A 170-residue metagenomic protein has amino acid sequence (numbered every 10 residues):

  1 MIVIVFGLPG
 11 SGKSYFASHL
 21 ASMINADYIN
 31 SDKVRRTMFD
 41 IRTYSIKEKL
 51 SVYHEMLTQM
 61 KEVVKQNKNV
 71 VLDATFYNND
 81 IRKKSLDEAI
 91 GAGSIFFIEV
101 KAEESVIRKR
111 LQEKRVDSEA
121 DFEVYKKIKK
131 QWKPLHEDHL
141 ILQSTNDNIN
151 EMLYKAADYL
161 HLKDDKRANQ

Functional and structural regions predicted by a protein language model:
I2: Walker A (P-loop) ATP-phosphate-binding motif of ABC ATPase nucleotide-binding domains
V5: Hydrophobic anchor at the beta1->P-loop junction of P-loop NTPases
P9: The conserved Walker
G12: Conserved glycine(s) of the Walker
Y15-K68: Conserved substrate/cofactor phosphate-moiety recognition/catalytic segment in nucleotide-dependent phosphotransferases
R42, A92-L135: A glycine- and Lys/Arg-enriched "phosphate-lid" helix/loop adjacent to the NTP-binding pocket of small-molecule kinases
E48-F96: Glycine-rich phosphate-binding loop used to anchor ATP phosphates in small-molecule kinases, encompassing both
V116-K155, L162-Q170: Small-molecule kinase domains that catalyze NTP-dependent phosphoryl transfer to phosphate-bearing small molecules
